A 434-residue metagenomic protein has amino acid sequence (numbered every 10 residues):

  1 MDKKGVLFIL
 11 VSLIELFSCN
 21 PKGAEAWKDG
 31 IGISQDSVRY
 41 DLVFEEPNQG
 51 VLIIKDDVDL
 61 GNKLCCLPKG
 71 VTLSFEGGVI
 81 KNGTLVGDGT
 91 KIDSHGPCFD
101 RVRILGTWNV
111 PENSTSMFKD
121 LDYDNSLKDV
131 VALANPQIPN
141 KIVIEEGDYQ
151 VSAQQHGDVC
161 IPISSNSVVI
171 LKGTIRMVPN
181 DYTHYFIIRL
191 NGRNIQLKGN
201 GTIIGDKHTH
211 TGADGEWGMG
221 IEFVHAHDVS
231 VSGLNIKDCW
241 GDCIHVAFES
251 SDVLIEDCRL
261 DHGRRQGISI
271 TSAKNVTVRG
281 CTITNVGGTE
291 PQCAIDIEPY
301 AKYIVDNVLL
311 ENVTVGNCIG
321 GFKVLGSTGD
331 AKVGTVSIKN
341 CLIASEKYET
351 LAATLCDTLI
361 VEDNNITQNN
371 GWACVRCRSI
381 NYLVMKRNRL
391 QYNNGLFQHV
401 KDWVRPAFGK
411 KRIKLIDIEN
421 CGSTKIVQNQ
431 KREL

Functional and structural regions predicted by a protein language model:
M1-G5: Positively charged n-region of N-terminal signal peptides that target proteins for export
V6-I14: Sec-dependent N-terminal signal peptides
L13-E25: Bacterial Sec-dependent signal peptides at the C-terminal "C-region" and cleavage site
A26-K55, S116-E145, Q150: Acidic Gly/Asp/Thr-rich repetitive segments characteristic of extracellular carbohydrate-active and adhesion proteins
I53, D59, C66, S74 (+26 more regions): Extracellular beta-strand solenoid repeats
D59-V71, K81-G96, K128-Q137, Q150-I170 (+6 more regions): Extracellular beta-strand-rich solenoid/capping regions of secreted or surface-exposed proteins that bind or remodel
N62-K63, N82-V86, P139, A153-Q154 (+12 more regions): Short glycine/acidic-rich loop motifs that flank beta-strands on beta-rich extracellular proteins
S116, L171-T174, R193-I204, H227-D238 (+8 more regions): Right-handed parallel beta-helix
